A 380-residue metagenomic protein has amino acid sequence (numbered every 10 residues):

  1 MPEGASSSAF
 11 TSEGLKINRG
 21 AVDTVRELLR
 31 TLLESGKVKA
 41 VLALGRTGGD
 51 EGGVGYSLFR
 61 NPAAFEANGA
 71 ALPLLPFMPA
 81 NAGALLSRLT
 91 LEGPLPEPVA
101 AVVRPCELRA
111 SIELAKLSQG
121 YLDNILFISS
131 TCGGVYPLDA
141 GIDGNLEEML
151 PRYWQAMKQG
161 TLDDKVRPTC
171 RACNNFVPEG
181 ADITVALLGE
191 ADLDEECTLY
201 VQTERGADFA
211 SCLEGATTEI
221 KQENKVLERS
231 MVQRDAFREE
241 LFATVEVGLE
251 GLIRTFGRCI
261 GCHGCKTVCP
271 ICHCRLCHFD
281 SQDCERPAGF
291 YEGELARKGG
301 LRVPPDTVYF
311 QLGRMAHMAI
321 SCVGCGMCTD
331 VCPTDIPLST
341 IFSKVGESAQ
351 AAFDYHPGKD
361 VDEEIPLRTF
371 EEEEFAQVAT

Functional and structural regions predicted by a protein language model:
M1-L252, F256: Iron-sulfur-associated redox domains of electron-transfer enzymes in respiratory and anaerobic energy metabolism
N18-V25, C262, C325, L338: Generic structural signal for well-ordered, non-membrane alpha-helical segments in soluble metabolic enzymes
T24, F127-S129, I271, V345 (+1 more regions): Generic hydrophobic/packing signal
V38-K39, Y121, C265, C328 (+1 more regions): A general structural signal for well-ordered secondary-structure junctions
E92, P96-V99, Q202-T218, V232-R234 (+3 more regions): Charged, low-complexity, helix/coiled-coil-prone segments
R104-R109, K165-V177, G257-H278, A319-D335: Local cysteine-cluster metal-coordination motifs and their immediate loop/turn environment, predominantly Fe-S cluster
R234-G257, C274-T380: Ferredoxin-type iron-sulfur electron-transfer modules in oxidoreductases and energy-metabolism complexes
